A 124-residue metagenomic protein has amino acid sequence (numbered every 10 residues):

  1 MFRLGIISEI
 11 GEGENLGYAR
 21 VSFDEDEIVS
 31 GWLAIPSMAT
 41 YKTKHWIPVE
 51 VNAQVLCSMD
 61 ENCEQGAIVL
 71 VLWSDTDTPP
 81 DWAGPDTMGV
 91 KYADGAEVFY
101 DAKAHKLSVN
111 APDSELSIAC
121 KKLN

Functional and structural regions predicted by a protein language model:
M1-G13: Structural detector for short beta-strands of small beta-barrel domains
R3, E25-D26: A positional/architectural concept
R3-I6, K44-N124: Right-handed beta-helix
L4, Y18, S30-W32: Well-ordered beta-strand positions in beta-sheet-rich domains
G11, E25, M59-E61: Non-cytosolic beta-sheet module surface loops
E14-V21: Short aromatic-glycine-enriched beta-strand elements
D24, M38, K91-A93: A structural micro-motif recognizing beta-strand termini and the immediately following turn/loop segments
I28-I47: Beta-strand/loop nucleic-acid-binding surfaces
